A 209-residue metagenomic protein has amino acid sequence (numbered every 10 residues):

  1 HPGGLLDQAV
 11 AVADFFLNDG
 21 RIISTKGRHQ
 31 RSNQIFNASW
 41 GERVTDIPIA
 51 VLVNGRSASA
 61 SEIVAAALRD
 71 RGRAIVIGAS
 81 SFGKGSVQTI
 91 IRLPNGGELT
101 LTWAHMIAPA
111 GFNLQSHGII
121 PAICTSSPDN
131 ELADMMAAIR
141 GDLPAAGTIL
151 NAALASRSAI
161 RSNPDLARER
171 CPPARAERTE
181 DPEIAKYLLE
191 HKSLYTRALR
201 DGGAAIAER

Functional and structural regions predicted by a protein language model:
H1-R209: C-terminal "post-core" interaction segments
